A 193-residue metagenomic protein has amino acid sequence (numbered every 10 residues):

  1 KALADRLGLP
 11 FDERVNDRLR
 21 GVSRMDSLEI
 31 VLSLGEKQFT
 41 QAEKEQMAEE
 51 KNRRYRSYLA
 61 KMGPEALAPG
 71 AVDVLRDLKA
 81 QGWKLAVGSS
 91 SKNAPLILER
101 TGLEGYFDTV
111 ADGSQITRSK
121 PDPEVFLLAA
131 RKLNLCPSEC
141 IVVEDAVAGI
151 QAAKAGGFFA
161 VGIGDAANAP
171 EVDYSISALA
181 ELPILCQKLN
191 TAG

Functional and structural regions predicted by a protein language model:
K1-V15: Active-site neighborhood of HAD-like aspartate-dependent phosphohydrolases
R20-Y58, D77: A metal-dependent, Asp-based hydrolase signature
R24, L67, D122: Conserved donor sugar-nucleotide recognition element shared by glycan-biosynthetic enzymes
A42, V72-K79, S91-G193: Asp-based, Mg2+/Mn2+-dependent phosphohydrolase catalytic module
S57-L85: Short, acidic loop-to-helix structural element flanking the phosphoryl-transfer center in phosphate-processing enzymes
V87-S89: Conserved phosphate-coupling serine/threonine residues in phosphotransfer and NTP-handling enzymes
